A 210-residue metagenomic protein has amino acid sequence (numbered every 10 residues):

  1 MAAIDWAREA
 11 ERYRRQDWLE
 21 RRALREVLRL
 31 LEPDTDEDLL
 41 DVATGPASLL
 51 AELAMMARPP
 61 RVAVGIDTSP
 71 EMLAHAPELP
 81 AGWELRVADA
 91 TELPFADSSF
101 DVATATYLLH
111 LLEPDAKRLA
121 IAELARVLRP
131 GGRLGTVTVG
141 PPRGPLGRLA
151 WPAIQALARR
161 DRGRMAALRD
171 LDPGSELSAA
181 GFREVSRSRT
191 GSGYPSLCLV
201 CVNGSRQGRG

Functional and structural regions predicted by a protein language model:
M1-D34, S48-E52: Conserved class I S-adenosyl-L-methionine
D38, G131-R133: Short glycine-centered segments of the SAM/dcSAM-binding site in methyltransferase folds
L40-E92: Class I SAM-dependent methyltransferase SAM/SAH-binding core
T91-A103: A short acidic, Gly/Pro-enriched loop at the edge of an enzyme's catalytic core that lines a small-molecule cofactor
V102-D115: A short SAM/SAH-binding and catalytic strip from SAM-dependent methyltransferases
R118-P130: A short glycine-rich, Lys/Arg-flanked "PGG" loop and its adjoining helix->strand segment in the class I
V137-A180, V185-S188: C-terminal alpha-helical "lid/dimerization" subdomain adjacent to the S-adenosyl-L-methionine
A180-F182, S186-G210: Core SAM-dependent methyltransferase catalytic element
